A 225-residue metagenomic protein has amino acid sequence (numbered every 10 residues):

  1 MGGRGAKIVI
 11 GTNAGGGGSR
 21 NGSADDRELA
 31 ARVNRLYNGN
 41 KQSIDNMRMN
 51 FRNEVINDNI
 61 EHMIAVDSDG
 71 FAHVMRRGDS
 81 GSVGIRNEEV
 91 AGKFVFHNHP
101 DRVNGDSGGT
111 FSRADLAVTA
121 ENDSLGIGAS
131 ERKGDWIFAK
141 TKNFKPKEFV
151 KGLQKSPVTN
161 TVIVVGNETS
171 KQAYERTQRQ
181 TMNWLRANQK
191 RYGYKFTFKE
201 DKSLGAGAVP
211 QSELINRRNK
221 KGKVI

Functional and structural regions predicted by a protein language model:
G2-E28, R32-V33, G81-I225: Active-site-proximal loop/helix of nucleotide/amide-processing enzymes and allied scaffolds
D25-R32, N38-Q42, I60-A65, R102: Generic detector of short, locally flexible boundary/turn motifs and exposed helical patches
N34-N53, S107-A114: Charged, amphipathic alpha-helical segments
R35-S43, G70-M75, P100-G105: Short linear motifs at secondary-structure transitions and domain/linker junctions
I44-D45, E54, A65, S80-I85: N-terminal, helix-rich and Lys/Arg-enriched segments in bacterial and organellar proteins
V55-N59: A short catalytic or substrate-binding loop motif that flags glycine-/basic-rich loops and adjacent residues that bind
E61-S68, G126-S130: Short beta-strand scaffold segments in enzyme catalytic cores
D69-N87: A short, well-structured beta->alpha microelement
